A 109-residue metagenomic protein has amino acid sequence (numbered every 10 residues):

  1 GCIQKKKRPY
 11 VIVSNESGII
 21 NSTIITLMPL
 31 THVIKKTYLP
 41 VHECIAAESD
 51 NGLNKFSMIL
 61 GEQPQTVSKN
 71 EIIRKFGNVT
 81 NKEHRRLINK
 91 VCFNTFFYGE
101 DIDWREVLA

Functional and structural regions predicted by a protein language model:
G1-C2, S57: A general, composition-driven signal for non-globular sequence regions
C2-K7, V11-A47: Compact nucleic-acid interaction/catalytic patches
E48-A109: C-terminal terminal-subdomain/extension
